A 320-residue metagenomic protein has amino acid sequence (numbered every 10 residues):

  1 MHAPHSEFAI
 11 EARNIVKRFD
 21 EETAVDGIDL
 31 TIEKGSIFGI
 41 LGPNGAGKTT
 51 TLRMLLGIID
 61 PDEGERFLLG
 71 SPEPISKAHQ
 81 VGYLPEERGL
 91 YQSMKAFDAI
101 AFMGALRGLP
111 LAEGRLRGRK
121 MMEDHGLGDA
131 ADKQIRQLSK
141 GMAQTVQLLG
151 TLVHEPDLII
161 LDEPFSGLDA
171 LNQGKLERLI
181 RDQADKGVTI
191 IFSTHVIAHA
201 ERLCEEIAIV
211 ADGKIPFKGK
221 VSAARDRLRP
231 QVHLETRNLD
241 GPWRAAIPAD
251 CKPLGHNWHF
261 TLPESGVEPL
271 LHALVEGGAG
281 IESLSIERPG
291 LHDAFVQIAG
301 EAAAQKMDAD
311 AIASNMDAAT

Functional and structural regions predicted by a protein language model:
M1-F8, R227: Extreme N-terminus of proteins, especially the signal/transit-peptide cleavage junction and the first residues
A3, S265-T320: C-terminal coupling/interaction segments
E7-A12, K17-A211, F217: ABC transporter nucleotide-binding domains
R13-I15, C251, L284: Generic beta-strand hydrophobic packing signal
K95, P110, K220, P263-G266 (+1 more regions): Short loop/turn segments at beta->alpha junctions
A105-G108, H233, G300-A304: Non-catalytic alpha-helical coupling and interface elements of nucleotide-dependent molecular machines and regulators
K175-P263: ABC transporter nucleotide-binding domain
